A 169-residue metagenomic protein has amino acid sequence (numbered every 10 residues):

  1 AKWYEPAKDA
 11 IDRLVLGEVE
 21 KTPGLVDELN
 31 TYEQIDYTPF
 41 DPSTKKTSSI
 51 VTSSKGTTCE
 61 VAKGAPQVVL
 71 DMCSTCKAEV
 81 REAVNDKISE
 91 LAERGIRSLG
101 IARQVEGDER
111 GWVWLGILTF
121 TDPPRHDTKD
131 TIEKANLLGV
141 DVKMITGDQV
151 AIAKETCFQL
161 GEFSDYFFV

Functional and structural regions predicted by a protein language model:
A1-L115, F120, E133-K134, V142-E162: Cytosolic catalytic regions of ATP/NTP-dependent phosphoryl-transfer enzymes
P124-K134: The conserved cystathionine-beta-synthase
F163-V169: Conserved RecA-like helicase motor-core motifs
